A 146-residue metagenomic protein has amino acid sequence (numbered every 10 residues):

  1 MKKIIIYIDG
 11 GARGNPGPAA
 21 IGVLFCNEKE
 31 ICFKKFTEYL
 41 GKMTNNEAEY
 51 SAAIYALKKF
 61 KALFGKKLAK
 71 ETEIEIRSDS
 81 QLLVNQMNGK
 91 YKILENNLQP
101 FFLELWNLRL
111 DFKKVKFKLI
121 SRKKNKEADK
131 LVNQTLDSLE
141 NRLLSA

Functional and structural regions predicted by a protein language model:
M1-E47, K58-K59: RNase H-like nuclease fold core
G11, N15, I54-L143: RNase H catalytic domain
E49, A53: Short, conserved alpha-helix that lines the donor NDP-sugar binding/gating region of sugar-transfer enzymes
